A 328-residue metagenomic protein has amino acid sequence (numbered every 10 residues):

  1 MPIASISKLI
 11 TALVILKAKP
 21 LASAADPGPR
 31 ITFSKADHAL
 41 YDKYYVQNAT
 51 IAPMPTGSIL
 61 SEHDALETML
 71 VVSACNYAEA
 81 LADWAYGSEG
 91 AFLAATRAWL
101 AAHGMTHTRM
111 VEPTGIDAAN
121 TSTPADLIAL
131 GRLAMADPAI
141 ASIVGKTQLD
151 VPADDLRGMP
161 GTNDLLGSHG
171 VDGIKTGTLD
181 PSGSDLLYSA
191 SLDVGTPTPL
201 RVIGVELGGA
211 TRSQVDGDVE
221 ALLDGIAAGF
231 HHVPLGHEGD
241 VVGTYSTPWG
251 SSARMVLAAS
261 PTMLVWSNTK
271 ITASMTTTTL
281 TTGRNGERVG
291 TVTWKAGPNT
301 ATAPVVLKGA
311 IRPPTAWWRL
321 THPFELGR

Functional and structural regions predicted by a protein language model:
M1-A125, R132-P138: Active-site-adjacent loops and short helices of periplasmic peptidoglycan-processing enzymes
P2, P55, K175, P181 (+1 more regions): Short glycine/serine/threonine-biased micro-segments
I10-V14, R30-S34, L70, A80 (+6 more regions): Soluble periplasmic/extracytoplasmic beta-strand elements of cell-envelope proteins
A18-P20, G209, T278-T281: Short beta-turn/strand-loop junction motif enriched in small, turn-promoting residues
S88-N268: Penicillin-recognizing serine hydrolase domain
G229-R328: Conserved SxxK-family serine transpeptidase/carboxypeptidase catalytic domain of penicillin-binding proteins
